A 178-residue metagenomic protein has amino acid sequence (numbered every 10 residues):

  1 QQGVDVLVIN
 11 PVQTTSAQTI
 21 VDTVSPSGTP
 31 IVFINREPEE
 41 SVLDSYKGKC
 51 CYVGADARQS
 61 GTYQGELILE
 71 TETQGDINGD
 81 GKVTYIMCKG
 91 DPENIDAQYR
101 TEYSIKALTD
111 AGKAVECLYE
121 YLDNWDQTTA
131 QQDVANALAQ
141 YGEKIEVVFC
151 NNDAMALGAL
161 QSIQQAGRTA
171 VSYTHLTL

Functional and structural regions predicted by a protein language model:
Q1-V4, Q131-E143: Short, well-structured alpha-helical segments in soluble
G3-P11, P30-I34, M87, G142-N152 (+1 more regions): Periplasmic-binding protein-like
V6, P11, C50-Y52, V83-E93: Short beta-strand segments enriched in small/hydrophobic residues
I20-Q59, D80-T84: Flexible loop/hinge segments that line or gate small-molecule binding clefts
Y52-K82, A130-Q131: Hydrophobic alpha-helical segments within soluble ligand-binding/sensing domains
S60-L67, I95-A114, T129, D133 (+2 more regions): Short, solvent-exposed amphipathic alpha-helices that sit in or adjacent to ligand/effector-binding or catalytic
A111-N124: Short beta-strand elements in bilobed, periplasmic/extracellular small-molecule ligand-binding domains
T174-L178: Conserved small/polar residues in nucleotide/adenosyl-binding loops
